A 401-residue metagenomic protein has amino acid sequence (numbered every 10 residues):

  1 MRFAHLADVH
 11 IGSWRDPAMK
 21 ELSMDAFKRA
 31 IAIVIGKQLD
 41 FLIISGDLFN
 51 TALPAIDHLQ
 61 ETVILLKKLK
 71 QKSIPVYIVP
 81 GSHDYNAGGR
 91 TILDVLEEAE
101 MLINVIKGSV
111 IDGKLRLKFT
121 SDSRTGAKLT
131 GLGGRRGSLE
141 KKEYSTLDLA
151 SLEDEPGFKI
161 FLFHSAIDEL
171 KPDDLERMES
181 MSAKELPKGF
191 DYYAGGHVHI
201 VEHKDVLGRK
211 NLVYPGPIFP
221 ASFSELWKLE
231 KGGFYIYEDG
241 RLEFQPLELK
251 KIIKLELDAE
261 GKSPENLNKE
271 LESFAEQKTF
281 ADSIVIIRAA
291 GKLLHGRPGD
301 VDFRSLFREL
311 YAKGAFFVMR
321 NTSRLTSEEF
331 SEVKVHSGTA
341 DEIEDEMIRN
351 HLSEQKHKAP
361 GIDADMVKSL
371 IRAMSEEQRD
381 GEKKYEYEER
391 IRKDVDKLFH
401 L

Functional and structural regions predicted by a protein language model:
M1-L65, Q71, Q378-E389, K393 (+1 more regions): N-terminal active-site segment of His-dependent metallophosphoesterases
H5, I44, I78, F161 (+1 more regions): Structural beta-sheet core signal
R15-L22, N50-T51, K128-G133, K250-N266: Acidic/glycine-enriched edge-of-secondary-structure segments
K28, T146-D148, G361-A364: A structural signal for the main folded, soluble domain(s) of proteins
V34-Q38, L152-E155, K278-F280: Glycine-rich phosphate-binding loop signature in dinucleotide/nucleotide-binding domains
F41, A52-K67, Q71-E238: His/Asp/Glu-rich metal-coordinating catalytic cores of metallo-dependent phosphodiesterases/hydrolases acting on
G240-L401: Accessory, non-catalytic peripheral segments of nucleic-acid enzymes
